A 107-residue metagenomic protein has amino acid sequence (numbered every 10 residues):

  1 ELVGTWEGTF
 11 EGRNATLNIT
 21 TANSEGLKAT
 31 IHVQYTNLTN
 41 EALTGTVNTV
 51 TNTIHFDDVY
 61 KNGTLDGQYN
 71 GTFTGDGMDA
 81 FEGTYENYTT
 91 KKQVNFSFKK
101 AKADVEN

Functional and structural regions predicted by a protein language model:
E1-N107: Central antiparallel beta-sheet cores of small beta-barrel/beta-sandwich binding domains
